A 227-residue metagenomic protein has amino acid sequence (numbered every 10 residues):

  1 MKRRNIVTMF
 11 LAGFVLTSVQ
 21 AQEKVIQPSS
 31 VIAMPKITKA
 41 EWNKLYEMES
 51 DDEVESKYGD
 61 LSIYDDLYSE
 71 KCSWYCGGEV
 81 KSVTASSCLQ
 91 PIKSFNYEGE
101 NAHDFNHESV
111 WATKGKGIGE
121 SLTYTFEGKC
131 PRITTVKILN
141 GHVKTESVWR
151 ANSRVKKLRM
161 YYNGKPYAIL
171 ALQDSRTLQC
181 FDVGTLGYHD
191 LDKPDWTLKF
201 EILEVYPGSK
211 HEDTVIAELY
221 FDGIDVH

Functional and structural regions predicted by a protein language model:
M1-R3: N-terminal secretory signal peptides that target proteins for export/translocation
I6-V7: N-terminal export leaders
A12-Q20: Hydrophobic h-region of N-terminal signal peptides that target proteins for export in Gram-negative bacteria
E23-D51, K116-S121, H142-H227: Trp- and acidic/polar-enriched beta-sheet ligand-binding modules for extracellular glycan and matrix recognition
E23-T125, R150, D225-H227: Disordered, acidic Ser/Thr/Pro-rich linker "stalks" and the adjacent N-terminal cap of the next globular domain
K81, T134-T135, A217: A short, local hydrophobic-aromatic micro-motif
G117-G119, G128-K137, D195: Extended extracellular/luminal ectodomain segments enriched in beta-structured repeat modules
